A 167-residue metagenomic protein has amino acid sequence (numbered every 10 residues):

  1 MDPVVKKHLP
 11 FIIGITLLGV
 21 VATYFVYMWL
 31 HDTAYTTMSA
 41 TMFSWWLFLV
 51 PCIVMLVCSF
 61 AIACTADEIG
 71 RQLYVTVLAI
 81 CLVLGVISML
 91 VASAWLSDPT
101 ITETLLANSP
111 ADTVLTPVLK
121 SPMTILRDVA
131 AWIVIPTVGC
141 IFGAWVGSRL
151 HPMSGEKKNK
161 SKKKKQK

Functional and structural regions predicted by a protein language model:
M1-V54: Transmembrane alpha-helical insertion/packing segments
D2-I13, E68-L82: Alpha-helical transmembrane segments and their helix-start/interface "positive-inside/aromatic belt" motifs in integral
H8, P99-S154: Alpha-helical membrane-associated segments of multi-pass integral membrane proteins
L17-V21, V75-D98: Hydrophobic alpha-helical membrane-insertion segments
G19-T23, V54-C58, L84-M89, G139-G143: Alpha-helical transmembrane segments of multipass membrane proteins
F25-A34, L90-L106: Membrane-helix interface motif
V50-R71: Canonical alpha-helical transmembrane segments
P152-K167: Short, highly charged, low-complexity non-transmembrane loops/tails of multi-pass membrane proteins
